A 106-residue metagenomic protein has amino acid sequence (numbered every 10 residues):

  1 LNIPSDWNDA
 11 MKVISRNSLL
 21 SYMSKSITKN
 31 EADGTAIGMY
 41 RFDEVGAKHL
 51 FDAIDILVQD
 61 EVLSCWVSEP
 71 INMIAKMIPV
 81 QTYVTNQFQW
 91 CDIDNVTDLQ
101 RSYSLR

Functional and structural regions predicted by a protein language model:
L1-L57: Conserved core of the sugar-phosphate nucleotidyltransferase
L19-L20, P79, Q89: Structural motif
L20, A47, V67-I71, L99: A general structural signal for well-ordered alpha-helical segments in protein cores
I54-E69: Donor nucleotide-sugar recognition loop
N72-T85: Catalytic donor-sugar/metal-binding loop of nucleotide-sugar-dependent glycosyltransferases
V84-D94: Active-site donor/metal-binding and catalytic loop motifs of nucleotide-sugar-dependent glycosylation enzymes
D92-R106: Short, basic/aromatic-enriched C-terminal tail that caps enzymatic domains
